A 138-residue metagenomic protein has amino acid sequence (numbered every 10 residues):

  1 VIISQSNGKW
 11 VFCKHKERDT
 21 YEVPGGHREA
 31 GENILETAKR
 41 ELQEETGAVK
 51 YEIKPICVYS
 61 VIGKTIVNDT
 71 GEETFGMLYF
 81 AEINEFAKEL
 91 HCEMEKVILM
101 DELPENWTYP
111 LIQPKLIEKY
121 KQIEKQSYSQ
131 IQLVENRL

Functional and structural regions predicted by a protein language model:
V1-K9: Conserved N-terminal beta-strand and adjoining loop/helix that marks the start of the Nudix/MutT-like hydrolase domain
V11-K14: Conserved short hydrophobic patches within well-ordered secondary structure
E17-D19: Short, solvent-exposed loop/turn segments at secondary-structure junctions
E22-G25: A short gly/proline-enriched turn/hairpin at secondary-structure junctions
R28-E52, Y59-L116: Unchanged
E105-L138: Charged phosphate-binding loop/patch that engages nucleotide di/tri-phosphates or the phosphate backbone of nucleic
